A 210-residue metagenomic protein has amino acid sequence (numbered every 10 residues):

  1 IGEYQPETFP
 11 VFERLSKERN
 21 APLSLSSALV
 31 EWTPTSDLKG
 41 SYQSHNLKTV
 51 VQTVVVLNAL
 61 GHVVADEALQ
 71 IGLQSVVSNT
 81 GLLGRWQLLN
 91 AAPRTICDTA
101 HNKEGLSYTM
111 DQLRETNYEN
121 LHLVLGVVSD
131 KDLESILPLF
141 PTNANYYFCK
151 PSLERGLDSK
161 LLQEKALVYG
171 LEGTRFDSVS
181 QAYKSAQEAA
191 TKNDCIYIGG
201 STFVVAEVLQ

Functional and structural regions predicted by a protein language model:
G2-S24, S44, R94-C97, K103 (+1 more regions): C-terminal helical cap/extension that packs against the catalytic core of soluble nucleotide-cofactor enzymes
E7-T8, V204-A206: Short, active-site-adjacent cap segments at secondary-structure transitions
P22, W32-N145: Nucleotide phosphate-binding/pyrophosphate-handling subdomain across enzymes that bind or process nucleotide phosphates
A28-V30, L125-V128, C149-R155: Short, acidic/turn-prone active-site loops that include or flank metal/cofactor- and phosphate-binding residues
L29, Q70, V179: Residue-level "edge-of-site" marker
S201: Active-site-proximal loop/hinge segments that shape catalytic or ion-binding/gating pockets
L209-Q210: ER/Golgi luminal nucleotide-sugar-dependent glycosyltransferases, focusing on the catalytic module
